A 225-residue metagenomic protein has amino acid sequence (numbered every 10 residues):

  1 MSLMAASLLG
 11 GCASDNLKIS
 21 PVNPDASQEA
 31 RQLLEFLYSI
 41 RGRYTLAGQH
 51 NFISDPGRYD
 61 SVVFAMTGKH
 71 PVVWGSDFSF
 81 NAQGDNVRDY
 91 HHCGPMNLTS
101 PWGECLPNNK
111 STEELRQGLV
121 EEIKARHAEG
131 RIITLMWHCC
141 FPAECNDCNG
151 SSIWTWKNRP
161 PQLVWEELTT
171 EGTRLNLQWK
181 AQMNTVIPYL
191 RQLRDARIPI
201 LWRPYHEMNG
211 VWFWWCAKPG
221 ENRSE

Functional and structural regions predicted by a protein language model:
M1-S2: N-terminal export leaders
G10-G11: C-terminal motif of bacterial Sec signal peptides marking the signal peptidase cleavage site
D15-S79, D89-C105: N-terminal module-boundary/linker segments of secreted carbohydrate-active enzymes
Q49-F52, G75-A82, W137-F141, H206-M208: Short, flexible loop/turn elements at secondary-structure junctions
N86, Y90, P95-E225: Substrate-binding cleft of extracellular glycoside hydrolase catalytic domains
